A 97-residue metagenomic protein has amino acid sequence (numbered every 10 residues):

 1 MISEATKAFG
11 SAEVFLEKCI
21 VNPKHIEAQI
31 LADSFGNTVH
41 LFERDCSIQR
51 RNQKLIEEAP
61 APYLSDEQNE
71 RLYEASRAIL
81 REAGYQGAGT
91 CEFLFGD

Functional and structural regions predicted by a protein language model:
M1-D97: Internal nucleotide-binding/catalytic subdomain
